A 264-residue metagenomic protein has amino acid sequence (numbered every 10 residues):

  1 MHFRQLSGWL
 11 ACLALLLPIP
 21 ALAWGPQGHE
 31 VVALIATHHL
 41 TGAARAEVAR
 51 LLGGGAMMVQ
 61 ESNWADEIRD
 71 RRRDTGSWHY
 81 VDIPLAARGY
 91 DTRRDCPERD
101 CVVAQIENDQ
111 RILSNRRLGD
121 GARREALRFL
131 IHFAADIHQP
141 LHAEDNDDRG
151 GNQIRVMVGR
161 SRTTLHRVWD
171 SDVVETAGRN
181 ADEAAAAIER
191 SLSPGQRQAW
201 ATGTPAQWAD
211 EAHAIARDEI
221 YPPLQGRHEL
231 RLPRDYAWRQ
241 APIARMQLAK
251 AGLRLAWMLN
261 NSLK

Functional and structural regions predicted by a protein language model:
M1-L10: Bacterial N-terminal signal peptides that target proteins for export
S7, L15, N115-G119: Short, motif-level signal for alpha-helix interfacial/capping segments enriched in acidic residues and aromatics/proline
L10-A11, Y80: Bulky hydrophobic/aromatic "packing anchor" residues in well-ordered structure
C12-L13, S262: Generic hydrophobic alpha-helical segments
P18-P20: N-terminal signal peptide c-region/cleavage motif recognized by signal peptidases
L22-F133, P140-K264: N-terminal, motif-rich segments that launch catalysis or mediate targeting to/interaction with membranes, typified by
